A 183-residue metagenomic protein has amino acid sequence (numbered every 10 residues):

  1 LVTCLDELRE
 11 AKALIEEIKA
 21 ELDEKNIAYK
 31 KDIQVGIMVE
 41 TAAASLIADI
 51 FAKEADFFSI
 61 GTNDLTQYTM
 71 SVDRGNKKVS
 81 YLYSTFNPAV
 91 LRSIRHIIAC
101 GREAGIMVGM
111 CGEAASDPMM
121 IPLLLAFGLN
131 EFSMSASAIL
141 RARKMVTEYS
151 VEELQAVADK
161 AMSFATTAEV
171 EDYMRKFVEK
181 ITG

Functional and structural regions predicted by a protein language model:
L1-G183: Conserved alpha/beta-domain cores
